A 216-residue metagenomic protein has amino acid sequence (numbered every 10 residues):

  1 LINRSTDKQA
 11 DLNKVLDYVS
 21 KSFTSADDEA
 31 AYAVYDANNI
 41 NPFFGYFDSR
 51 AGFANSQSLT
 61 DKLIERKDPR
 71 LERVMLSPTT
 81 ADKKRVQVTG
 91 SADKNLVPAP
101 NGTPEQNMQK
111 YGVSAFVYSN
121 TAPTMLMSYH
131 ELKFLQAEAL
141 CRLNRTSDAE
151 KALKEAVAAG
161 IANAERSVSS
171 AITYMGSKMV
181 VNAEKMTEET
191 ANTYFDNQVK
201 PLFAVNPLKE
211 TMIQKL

Functional and structural regions predicted by a protein language model:
L1-S169, V205-L208, Q214: Structured, solvent-exposed acidic/aromatic patches
G160-L216: C-terminal functional modules
